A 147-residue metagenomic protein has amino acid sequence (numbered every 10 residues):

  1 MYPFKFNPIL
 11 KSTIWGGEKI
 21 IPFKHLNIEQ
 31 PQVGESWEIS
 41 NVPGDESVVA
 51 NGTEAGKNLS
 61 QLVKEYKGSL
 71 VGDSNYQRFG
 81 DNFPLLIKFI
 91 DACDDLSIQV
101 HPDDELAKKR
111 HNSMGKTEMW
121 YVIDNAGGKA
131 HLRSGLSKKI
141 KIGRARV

Functional and structural regions predicted by a protein language model:
M1-K141: Transition-metal
A145-V147: Conserved small/polar residues in nucleotide/adenosyl-binding loops
